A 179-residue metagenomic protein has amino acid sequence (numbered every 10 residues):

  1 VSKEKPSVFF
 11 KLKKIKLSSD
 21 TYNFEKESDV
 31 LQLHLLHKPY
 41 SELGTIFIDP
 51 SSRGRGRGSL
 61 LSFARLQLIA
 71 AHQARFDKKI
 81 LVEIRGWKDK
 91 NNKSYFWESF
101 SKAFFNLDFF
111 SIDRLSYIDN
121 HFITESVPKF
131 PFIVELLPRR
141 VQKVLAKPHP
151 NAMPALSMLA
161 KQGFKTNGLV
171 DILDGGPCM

Functional and structural regions predicted by a protein language model:
S2, F47-P50, G86-K88: Short, flexible loop/turn elements at secondary-structure junctions
S2-T45, F104, F110-Y117: Conserved acyl-donor/pantetheine-binding loop and adjacent beta-alpha core of acyl/acetyltransferases and related
F24-D49, E125-L145: Alpha-helix-centered segments that form part of catalytic cores
K26, T45-I48, R53-I69: Conserved acetyl-CoA-binding loop-helix of GNAT-fold acetyltransferases
L35, R53-L61, A74, K147 (+1 more regions): Short, contiguous, pocket-lining structural segments that sit at or immediately flank catalytic/ligand-binding sites
H37-I46, L66-R85, Y95, K143-A146: Conserved GNAT acetyl-CoA-binding A-motif
L61-S62, A74-L115: Glycine- and acidic-residue-rich phosphate-binding/metal-coordinating active-site segment common to enzymes that handle
F104, D108-M179: Long, charge-rich C-terminal accessory regions
